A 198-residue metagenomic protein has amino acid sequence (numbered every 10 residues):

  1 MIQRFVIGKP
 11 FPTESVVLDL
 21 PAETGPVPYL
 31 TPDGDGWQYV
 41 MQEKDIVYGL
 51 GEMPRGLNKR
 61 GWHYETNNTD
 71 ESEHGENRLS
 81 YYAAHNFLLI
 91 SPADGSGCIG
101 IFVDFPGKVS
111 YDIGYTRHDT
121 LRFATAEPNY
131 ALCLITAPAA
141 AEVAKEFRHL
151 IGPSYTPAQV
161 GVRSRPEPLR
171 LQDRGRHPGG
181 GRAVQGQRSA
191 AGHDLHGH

Functional and structural regions predicted by a protein language model:
M1-Q159, E167-R170, R174, G181-G186: Catalytic and substrate-binding clefts that recognize carbohydrates or anionic sugar/phosphate headgroups
D33, G192-H198: Aromatic- and carboxylate-enriched substrate-binding clefts and catalytic-loop regions of carbohydrate-active enzymes
A158-V162, S189-G192: Loop/turn elements at helix/coil->beta-strand transitions in domains of secreted/extracellular proteins
R165-E167, G197: A cross-family glycoside hydrolase active-site/sugar-binding cleft signature
